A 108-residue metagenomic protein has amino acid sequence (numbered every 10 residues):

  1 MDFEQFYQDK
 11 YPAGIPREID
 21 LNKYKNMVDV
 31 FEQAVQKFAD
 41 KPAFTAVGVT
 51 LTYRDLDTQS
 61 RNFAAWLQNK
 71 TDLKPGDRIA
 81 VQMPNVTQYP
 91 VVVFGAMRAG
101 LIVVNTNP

Functional and structural regions predicted by a protein language model:
D2-F3, L21-P42: A short N-terminal helical cap/helix-turn-helix that marks the beginning of AMP-binding/adenylate-forming
Y7-E18: Short, contiguous pre-domain boundary segments
K23, D40-K74, A80-F94: Conserved AMP-binding/adenylate-forming core of the ANL superfamily
P75-G76, V103: Alpha-helix N-cap/start motif
M83, V104-P108: ATP-dependent adenylate-forming carboxylate-activation enzymes
M97: Anion (oxyanion) recognition and catalysis
G100: Structured binding elements
